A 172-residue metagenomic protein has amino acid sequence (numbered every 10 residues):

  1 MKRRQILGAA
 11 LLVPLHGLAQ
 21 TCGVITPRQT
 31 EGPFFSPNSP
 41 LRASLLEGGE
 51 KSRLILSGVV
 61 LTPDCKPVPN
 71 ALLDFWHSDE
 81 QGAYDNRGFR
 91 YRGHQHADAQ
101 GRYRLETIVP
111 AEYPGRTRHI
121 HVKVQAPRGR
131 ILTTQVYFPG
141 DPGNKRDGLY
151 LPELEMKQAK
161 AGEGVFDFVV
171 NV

Functional and structural regions predicted by a protein language model:
M1-V13: N-terminal secretory signal peptides and thylakoid transit peptides that target proteins across membranes
Q20-V172: Beta-strand-dominated extracellular/periplasmic modules and repeats in secreted or surface-exposed proteins
